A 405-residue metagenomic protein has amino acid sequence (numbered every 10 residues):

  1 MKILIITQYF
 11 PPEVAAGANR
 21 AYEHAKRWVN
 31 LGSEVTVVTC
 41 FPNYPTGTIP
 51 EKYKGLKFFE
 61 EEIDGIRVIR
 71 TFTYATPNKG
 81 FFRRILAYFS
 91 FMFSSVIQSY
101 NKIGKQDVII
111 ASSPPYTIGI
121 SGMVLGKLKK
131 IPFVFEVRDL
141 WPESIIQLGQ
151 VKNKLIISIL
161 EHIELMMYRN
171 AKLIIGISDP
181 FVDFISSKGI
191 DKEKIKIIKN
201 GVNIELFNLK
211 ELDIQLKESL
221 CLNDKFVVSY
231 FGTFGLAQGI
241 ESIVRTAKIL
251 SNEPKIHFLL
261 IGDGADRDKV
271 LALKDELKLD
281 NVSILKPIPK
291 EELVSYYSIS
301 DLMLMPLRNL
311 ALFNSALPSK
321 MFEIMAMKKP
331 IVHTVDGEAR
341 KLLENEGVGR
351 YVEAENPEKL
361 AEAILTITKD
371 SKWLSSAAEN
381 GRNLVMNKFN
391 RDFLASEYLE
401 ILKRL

Functional and structural regions predicted by a protein language model:
E51-F59, N208-C221: A short helix/loop element that forms part of the nucleotide-sugar donor recognition site in Leloir-type
P180, G201: Carbohydrate-associated surface elements
S186, K192-K194, V202-E218, G239: Acidic anion/phosphate-binding donor-loop and adjacent secondary structure in glycosyltransferase catalytic cores
L222-Q238, I243-A247, L259: Conserved donor-binding/catalytic core segment of Leloir-type glycosyltransferases
K225, K359, T366, W373-N387: A short, well-ordered alpha-helix in the C-terminal region of glycosyltransferases
L259-G262, R267-S295: Nucleotide-activated donor-binding/catalytic signature segment of Leloir-type glycosyltransferases, i.e., the conserved
L302-M305, E323-T334: Short hydrophobic beta-strand element within catalytic cores of glycosyltransferases and related nucleotide-activated
N345, R350-P357, T366-K372: Conserved acidic donor-binding segment of nucleotide-sugar-dependent glycosyltransferases
